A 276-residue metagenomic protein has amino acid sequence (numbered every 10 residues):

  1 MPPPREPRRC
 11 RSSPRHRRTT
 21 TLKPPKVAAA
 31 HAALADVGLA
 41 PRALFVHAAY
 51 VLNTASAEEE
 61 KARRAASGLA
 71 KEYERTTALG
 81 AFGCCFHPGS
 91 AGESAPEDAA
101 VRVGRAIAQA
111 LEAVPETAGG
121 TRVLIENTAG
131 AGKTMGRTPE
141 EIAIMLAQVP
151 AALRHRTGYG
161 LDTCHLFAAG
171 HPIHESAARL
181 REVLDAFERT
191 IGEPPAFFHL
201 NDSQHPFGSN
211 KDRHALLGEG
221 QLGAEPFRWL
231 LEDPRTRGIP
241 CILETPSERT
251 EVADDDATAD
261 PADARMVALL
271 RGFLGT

Functional and structural regions predicted by a protein language model:
M1-V46, L52-K71, T276: N-terminal pre-domain/capping segments
R8-C10, R42-A48, C84-F86, V123-I125 (+3 more regions): Hydrophobic faces of well-ordered beta-strands that scaffold small-molecule active sites in alpha/beta enzyme cores
S13-R15, A49-V51, G89-A91, E126-G130 (+3 more regions): Active-site beta-loop-alpha junctions enriched in small/polar residues
R18-A29, S56-G68, S94-R105, K133-I144 (+3 more regions): Alpha-helix N-cap and loop-to-helix initiation/capping positions
P24-V46, V103-A118, M145-P150, Q221-D233: Alpha-helix-loop-beta-strand connector modules within alpha/beta enzyme cores
T54-G158: Active-site acidic/histidine proton-transfer and metal-coordination neighborhood in alpha/beta enzyme cores
M135-A143, F167-G238, P246, D254-P261: Gly/Pro-rich active-site loop or hairpin
V252-T276: C-terminal helical cap(s) of enzyme catalytic domains, especially alpha/beta-barrels
